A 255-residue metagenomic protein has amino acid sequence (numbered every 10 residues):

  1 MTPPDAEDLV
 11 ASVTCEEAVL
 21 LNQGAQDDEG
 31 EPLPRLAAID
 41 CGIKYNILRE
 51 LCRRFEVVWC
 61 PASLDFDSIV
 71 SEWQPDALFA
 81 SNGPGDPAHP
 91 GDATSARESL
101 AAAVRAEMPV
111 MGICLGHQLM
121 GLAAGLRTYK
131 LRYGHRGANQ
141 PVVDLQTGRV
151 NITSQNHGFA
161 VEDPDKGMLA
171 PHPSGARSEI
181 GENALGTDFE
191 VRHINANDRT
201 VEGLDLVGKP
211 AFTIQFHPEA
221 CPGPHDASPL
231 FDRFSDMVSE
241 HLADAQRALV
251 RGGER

Functional and structural regions predicted by a protein language model:
M1-W73, P87, E219-G223, R233-R255: RNA-binding accessory domains that recognize and position tRNA/RNA substrates
R35, E56, P109-M111, R127 (+1 more regions): Proline-centered loop/turn at the N-terminus of a beta-strand
R35-D40, T153-S154, F212-F216: Active-site-proximal beta-strand elements of phosphoester/diester hydrolases
V57-W59, T128, V191: Generic structural signal for residues in well-ordered beta-strands
E72, A77, N82-P164, P224-R233: Cysteine-nucleophile active-site neighborhood
G83, K209, E219: Flexible loop residues that form catalytic and substrate-binding hotspots at small-molecule/glycan-binding clefts
R149-G208, E254-R255: Catalytic beta-strand/loop cores that center a nucleophilic Ser/Cys/Thr and support acyl-enzyme chemistry
